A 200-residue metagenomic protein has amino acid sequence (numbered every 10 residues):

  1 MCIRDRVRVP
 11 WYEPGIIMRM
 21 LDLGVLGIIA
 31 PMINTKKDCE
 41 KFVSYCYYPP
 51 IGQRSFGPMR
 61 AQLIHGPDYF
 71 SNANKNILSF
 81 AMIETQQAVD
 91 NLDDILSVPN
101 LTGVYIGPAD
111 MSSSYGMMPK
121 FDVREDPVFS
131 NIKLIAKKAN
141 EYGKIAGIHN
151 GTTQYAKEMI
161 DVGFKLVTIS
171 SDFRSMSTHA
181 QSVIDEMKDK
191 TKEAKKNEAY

Functional and structural regions predicted by a protein language model:
M1-I3: Short, small-residue-biased leader/transition segments that mark boundaries at the very start of proteins
D5-R8, I28-A30, S79-E84, V104-I106 (+2 more regions): Hydrophobic faces of well-ordered beta-strands that scaffold small-molecule active sites in alpha/beta enzyme cores
G15, V25-P99, G103, D110-G116 (+2 more regions): Conserved anion-binding
L21, L96-S97, I160-D161: Non-catalytic positions within long, well-ordered alpha-helices that form the structural scaffold/packing of enzyme
S113-F121, D126-A146: A C-terminal functional module that forms or caps the active site or interfaces directly with catalytic machinery
A156-F173: Short, electropositive alpha-helical surface patch
S171-S175, A180-Y200: Extended, intrinsically disordered, low-complexity segments
